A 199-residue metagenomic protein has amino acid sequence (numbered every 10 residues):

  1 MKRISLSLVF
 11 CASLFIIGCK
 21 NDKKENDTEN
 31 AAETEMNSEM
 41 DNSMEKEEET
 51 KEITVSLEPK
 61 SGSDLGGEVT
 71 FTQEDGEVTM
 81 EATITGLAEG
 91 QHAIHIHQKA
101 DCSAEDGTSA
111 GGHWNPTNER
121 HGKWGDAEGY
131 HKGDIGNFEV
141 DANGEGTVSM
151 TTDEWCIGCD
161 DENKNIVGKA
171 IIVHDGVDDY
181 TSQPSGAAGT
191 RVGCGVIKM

Functional and structural regions predicted by a protein language model:
I4-S7, K20-Q91, Q98-M199: N-terminal leader/targeting pre-sequences
F15-G18: C-terminal motif of bacterial Sec signal peptides marking the signal peptidase cleavage site
